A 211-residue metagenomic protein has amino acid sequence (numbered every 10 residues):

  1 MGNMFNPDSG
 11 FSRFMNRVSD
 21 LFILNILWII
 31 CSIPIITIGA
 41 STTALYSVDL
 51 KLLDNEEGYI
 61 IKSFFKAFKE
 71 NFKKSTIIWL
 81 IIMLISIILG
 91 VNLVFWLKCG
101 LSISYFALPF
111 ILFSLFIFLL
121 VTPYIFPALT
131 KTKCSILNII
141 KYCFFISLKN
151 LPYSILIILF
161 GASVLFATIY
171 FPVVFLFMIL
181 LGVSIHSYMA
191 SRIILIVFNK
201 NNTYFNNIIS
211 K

Functional and structural regions predicted by a protein language model:
M1-I111, F118-K211: Helix-coil boundary and N-terminal low-complexity module in membrane systems
